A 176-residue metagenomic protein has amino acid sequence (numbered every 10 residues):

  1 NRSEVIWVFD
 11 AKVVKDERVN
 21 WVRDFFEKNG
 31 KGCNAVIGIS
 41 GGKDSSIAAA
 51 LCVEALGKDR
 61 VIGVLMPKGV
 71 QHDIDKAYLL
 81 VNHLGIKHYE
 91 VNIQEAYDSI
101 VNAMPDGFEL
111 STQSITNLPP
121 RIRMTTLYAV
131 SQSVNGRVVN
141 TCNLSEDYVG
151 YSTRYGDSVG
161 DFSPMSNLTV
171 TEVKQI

Functional and structural regions predicted by a protein language model:
N1-S152: ATP-dependent adenylation/nucleotidyltransferase module used to activate substrates
N143-I176: Mid-to-C-terminal catalytic subdomains of enzymes that bind/position adenosyl phosphate moieties or nucleic-acid
